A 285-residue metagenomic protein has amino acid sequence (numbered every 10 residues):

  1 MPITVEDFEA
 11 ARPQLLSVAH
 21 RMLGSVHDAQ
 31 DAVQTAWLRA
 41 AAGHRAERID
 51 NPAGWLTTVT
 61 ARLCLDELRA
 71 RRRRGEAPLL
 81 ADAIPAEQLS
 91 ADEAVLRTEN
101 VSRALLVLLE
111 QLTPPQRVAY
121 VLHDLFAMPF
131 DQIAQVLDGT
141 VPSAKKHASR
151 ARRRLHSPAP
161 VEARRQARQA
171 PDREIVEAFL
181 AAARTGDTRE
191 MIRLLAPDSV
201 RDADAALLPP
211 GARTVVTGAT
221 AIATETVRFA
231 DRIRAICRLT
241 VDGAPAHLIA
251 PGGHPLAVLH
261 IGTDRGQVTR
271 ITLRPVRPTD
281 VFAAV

Functional and structural regions predicted by a protein language model:
M1-D31, T35-V176, D187: Active-site-adjacent scaffolding segments
Q34-L38, S149, R193-V200, A246: Short amphipathic alpha-helical surface patches that mediate protein-protein
F179-A182, R189-I192: N-terminal regulatory/sensing modules of transcriptional regulators
M191-I192, S199, I261, G266: Hydrophobic pocket/interface hotspot
P197-I236: A solvent-exposed, acidic/Ser-Thr-rich amphipathic alpha-helical stretch
C237-R238, D242-V285: Amphipathic alpha-helical interface segments
